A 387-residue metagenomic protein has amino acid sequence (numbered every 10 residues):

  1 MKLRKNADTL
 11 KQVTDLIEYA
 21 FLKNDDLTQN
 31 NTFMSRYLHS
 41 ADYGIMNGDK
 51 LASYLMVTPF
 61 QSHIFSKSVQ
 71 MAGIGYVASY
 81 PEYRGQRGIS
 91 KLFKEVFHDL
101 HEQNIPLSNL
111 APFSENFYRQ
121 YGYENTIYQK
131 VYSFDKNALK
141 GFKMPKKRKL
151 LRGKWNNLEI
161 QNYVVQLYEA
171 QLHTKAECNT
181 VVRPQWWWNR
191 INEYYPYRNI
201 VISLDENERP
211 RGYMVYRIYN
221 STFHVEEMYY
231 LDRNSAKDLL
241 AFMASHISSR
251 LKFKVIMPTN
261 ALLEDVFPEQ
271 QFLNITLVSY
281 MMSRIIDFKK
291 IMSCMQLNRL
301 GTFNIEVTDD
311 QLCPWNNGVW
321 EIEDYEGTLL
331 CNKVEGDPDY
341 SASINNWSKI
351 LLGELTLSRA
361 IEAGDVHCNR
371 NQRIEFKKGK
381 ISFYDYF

Functional and structural regions predicted by a protein language model:
M1-P59, S66-G73, K140-Q185, Y219-F223: Short amphipathic alpha-helix that is part of the acyltransferase structural core
F33-H39, I191-P196, K349-L351: Short loop/turn motifs at secondary-structure junctions and domain boundaries
M46-K50, L204-R209, G364: A glycine-centered beta-loop-beta connector
P59, G122-P145, E226-F387: Active-site/acyl-donor-binding loops of N-acyltransferases
I74-S79, R84-H98, R233-A244: Conserved acetyl-CoA-binding loop-helix of GNAT-fold acetyltransferases
H98-P112, S248-P258: Conserved GNAT acetyl-CoA-binding A-motif
Q129-E226, R233-K237, A241-F242, K289-L297: Amide-forming acyltransferase catalytic core, primarily the GNAT-like/NAT-type and related acyltransferase folds
